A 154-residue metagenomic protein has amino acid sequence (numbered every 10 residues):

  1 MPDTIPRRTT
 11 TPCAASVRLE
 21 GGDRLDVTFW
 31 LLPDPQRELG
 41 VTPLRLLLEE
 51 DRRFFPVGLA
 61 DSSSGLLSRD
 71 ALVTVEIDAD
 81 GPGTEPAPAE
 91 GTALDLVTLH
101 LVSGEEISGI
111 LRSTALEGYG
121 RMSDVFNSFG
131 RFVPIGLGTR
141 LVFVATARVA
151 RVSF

Functional and structural regions predicted by a protein language model:
M1-F154: Conserved RNA-binding domains used in RNP assembly and mRNA/RNA metabolism
